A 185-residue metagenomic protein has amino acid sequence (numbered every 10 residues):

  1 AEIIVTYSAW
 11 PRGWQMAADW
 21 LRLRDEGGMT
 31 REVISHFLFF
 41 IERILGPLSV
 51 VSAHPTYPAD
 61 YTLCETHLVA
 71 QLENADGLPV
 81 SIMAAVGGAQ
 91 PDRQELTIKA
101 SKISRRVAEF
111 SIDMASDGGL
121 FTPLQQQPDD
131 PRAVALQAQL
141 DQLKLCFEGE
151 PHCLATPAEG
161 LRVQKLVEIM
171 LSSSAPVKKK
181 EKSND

Functional and structural regions predicted by a protein language model:
A1-H54, P58-D60: Predominantly a Rossmann-like dinucleotide-binding segment in NAD(P)-dependent oxidoreductases
G27-G28, Q127-D130, G149-C153: Active-site rim elements
E32, A138, A155: Residue-level signal for the nucleotide or nucleotide-sugar donor/cofactor binding architecture
P47-A53, P79-S81, R105-R106, C153: Acidic/polar loop patches that form or flank catalytic/metal-binding clefts of enzymes that bind anionic ligands
A53, H67-L68: Anionic-ligand binding region
D60-E65, A75-D141: NAD(P)-dinucleotide binding in Rossmann-like oxidoreductases
A75, Q142-D185: C-terminal helix-rich "cap/oligomerization" subdomain common to oxidoreductases
